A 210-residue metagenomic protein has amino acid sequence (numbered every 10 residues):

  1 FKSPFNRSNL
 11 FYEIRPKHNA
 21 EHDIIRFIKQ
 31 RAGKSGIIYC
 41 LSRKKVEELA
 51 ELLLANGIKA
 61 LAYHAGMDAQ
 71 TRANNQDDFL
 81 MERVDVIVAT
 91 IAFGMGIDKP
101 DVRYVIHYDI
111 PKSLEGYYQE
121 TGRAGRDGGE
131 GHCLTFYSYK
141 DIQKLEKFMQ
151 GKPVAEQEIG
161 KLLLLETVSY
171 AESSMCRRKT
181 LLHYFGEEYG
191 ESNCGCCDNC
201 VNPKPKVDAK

Functional and structural regions predicted by a protein language model:
F1-V154, I159-L162, E187-E191, C196-N199: Helicase motor core with emphasis on the C-terminal RecA-like subdomain
L163, V168-K210: Cys/His-rich short segments
